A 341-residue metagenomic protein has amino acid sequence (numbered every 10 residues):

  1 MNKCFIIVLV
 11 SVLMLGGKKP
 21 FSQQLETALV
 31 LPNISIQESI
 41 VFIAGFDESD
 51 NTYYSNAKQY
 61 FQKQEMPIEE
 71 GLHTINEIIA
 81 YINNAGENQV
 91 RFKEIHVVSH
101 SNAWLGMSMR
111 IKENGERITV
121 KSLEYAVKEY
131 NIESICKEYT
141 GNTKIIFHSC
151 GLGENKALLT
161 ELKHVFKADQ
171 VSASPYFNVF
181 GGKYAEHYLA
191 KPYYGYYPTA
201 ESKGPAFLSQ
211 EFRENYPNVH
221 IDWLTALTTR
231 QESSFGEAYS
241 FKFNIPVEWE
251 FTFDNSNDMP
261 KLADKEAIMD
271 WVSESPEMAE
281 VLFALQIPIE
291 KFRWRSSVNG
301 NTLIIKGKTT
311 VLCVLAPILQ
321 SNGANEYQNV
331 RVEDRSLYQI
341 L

Functional and structural regions predicted by a protein language model:
C4-L13: Sec-dependent N-terminal signal peptides
K18-S22: Sec/Tat signal peptide C-region and signal peptidase I cleavage site
Q23-Y81, E87: A domain-level signal for caspase-like cysteine endopeptidase catalytic cores and their zymogen-processing architecture
A85-G86, C136: A general structural signal for stabilizing positions within well-ordered secondary structure
N88-F92: Low-complexity, serine/threonine/proline/glycine-rich extracellular segments that form mucin-like
K93-K183: Catalytic cores of nucleophile-dependent amide-cleaving enzymes
K144-E326, V332-Q339: Active-site-proximal C-terminal subdomain of hydrolase catalytic domains
